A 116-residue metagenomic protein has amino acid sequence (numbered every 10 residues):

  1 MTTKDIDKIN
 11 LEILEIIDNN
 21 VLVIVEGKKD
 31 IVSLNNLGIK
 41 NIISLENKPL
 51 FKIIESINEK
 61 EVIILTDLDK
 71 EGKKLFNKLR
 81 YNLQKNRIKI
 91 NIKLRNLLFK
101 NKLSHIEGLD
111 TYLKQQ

Functional and structural regions predicted by a protein language model:
M1-L22, K28-V32, I53-S56: Phosphate-handling DNA/RNA-contact segment within nucleic-acid enzymes
M1-T3, L37-I42: Glycine-rich phosphate-binding "P-loop"
K28-K40, L50-Q116: TOPRIM fold recognition
N47: Conserved SAM/SAH-binding loop
